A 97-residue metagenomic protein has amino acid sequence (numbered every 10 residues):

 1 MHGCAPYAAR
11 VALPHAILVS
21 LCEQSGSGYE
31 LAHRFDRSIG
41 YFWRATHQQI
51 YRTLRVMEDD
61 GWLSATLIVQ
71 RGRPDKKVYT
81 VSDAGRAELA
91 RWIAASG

Functional and structural regions predicted by a protein language model:
H2-S96: Basic helix-turn-helix/winged-helix DNA-binding cores and closely related short helical interaction motifs
